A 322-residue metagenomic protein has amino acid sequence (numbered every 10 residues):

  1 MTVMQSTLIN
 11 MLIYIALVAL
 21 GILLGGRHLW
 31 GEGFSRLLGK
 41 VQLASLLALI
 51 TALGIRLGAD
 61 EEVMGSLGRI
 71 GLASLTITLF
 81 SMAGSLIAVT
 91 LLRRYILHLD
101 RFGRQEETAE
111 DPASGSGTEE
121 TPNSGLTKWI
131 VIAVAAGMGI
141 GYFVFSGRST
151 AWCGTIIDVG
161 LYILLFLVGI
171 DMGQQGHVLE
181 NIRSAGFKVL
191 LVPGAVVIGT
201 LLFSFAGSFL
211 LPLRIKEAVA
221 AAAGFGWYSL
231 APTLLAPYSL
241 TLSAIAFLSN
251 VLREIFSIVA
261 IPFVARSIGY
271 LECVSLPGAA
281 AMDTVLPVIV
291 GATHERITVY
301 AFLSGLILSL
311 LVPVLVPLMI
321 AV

Functional and structural regions predicted by a protein language model:
M1-M4, H28-S35, R93-I132, A136 (+1 more regions): Intrinsically disordered, low-complexity non-transmembrane regions of multi-pass membrane transporters
S6-L20, Q42-L43, A73-G84, W129 (+4 more regions): Structural signature of hydrophobic alpha-helical transmembrane segments
T7-V18, V63-A88, I130, G176-S204 (+2 more regions): Entry/N-cap segments of selected transmembrane alpha helices and their immediately preceding amphipathic helices
L8, W30-V41, G58-S74, I96-G103 (+7 more regions): Interfacial helix-loop-helix linkers and transmembrane-helix boundary segments in multi-pass membrane proteins
Y14-G26, L49-I55, F80-T90, I130-F143 (+2 more regions): Hydrophobic core segments of alpha-helical transmembrane domains in multi-pass membrane transport and ion-translocation
V18-G26, Q42-L67, G137-Y142, D158-N181 (+2 more regions): Hydrophobic transmembrane alpha-helices of secondary-active transporters and Na+-translocating membrane complexes
L20-I22, G26, A73-T108, L191-L235 (+1 more regions): Transmembrane alpha-helices that form the ion-translocation and gating core of multi-pass ion transport proteins
G54, A59, E107-D111, E217-F256 (+1 more regions): Alpha-helical membrane segments and immediately flanking helix-loop junctions that form or couple to the substrate/ion
